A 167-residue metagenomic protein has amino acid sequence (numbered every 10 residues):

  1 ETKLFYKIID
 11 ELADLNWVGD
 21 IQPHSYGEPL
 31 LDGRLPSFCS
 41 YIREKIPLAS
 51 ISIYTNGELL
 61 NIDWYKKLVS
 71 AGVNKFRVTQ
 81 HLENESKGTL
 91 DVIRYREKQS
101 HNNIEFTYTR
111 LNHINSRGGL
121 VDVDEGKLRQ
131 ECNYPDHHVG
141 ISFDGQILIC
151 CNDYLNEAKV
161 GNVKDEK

Functional and structural regions predicted by a protein language model:
E1-P135: Conserved glycine-rich "GG(E/T)P / GGGxP" loop and the immediately following alpha-helix in the radical SAM core
G119-K167: Accessory C-terminal segments flanking Radical SAM cores
